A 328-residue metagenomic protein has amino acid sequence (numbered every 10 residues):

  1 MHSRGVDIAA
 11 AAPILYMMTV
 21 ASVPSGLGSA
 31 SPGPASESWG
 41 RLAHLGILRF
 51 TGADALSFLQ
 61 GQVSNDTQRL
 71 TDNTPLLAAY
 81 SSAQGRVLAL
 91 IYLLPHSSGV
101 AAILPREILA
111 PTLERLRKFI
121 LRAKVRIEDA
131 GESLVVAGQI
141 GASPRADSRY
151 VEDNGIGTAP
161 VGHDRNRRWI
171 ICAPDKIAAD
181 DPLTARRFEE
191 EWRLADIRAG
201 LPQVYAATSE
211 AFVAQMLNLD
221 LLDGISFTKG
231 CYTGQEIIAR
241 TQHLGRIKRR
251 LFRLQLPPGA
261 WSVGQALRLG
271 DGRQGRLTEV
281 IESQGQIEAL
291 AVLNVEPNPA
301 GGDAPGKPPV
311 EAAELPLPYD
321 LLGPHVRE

Functional and structural regions predicted by a protein language model:
H2, P13-T19: Short, positively charged and aromatic/hydrophobic N-terminal segments
M17-A89: Acidic, proline/glycine-enriched N-terminal capping motif
L27-A35, A79-L90, I120-L121, Y150-T158 (+2 more regions): Short amphipathic beta-strand starts and helix->beta connectors
E37-I47, Y92-A199: Acidic, low-complexity central loop/insert segments
R41-G61, G131-G141, R246-L256: Short glycine-/aliphatic-rich beta-strand segments at the starts of folded cytosolic domains
G52, A102, G234, D271: Residue-level signal for inorganic ion chemistry
I171-L251: Anionic-ligand-binding alpha/beta catalytic cores of soluble enzymes and soluble regulatory domains that recognize
L217-G224, A239-E328: Glycine-rich, small/acidic residue-mixed loop/short-helix segments
